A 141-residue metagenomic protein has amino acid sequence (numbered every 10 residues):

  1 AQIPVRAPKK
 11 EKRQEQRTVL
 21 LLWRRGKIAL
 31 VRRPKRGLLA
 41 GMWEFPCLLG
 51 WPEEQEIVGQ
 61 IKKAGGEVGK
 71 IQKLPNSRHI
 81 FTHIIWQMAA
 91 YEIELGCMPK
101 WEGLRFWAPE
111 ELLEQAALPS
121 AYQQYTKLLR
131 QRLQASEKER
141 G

Functional and structural regions predicted by a protein language model:
A1-G141: Intrinsically disordered, low-complexity, charged terminal extensions of DNA damage-control enzymes
